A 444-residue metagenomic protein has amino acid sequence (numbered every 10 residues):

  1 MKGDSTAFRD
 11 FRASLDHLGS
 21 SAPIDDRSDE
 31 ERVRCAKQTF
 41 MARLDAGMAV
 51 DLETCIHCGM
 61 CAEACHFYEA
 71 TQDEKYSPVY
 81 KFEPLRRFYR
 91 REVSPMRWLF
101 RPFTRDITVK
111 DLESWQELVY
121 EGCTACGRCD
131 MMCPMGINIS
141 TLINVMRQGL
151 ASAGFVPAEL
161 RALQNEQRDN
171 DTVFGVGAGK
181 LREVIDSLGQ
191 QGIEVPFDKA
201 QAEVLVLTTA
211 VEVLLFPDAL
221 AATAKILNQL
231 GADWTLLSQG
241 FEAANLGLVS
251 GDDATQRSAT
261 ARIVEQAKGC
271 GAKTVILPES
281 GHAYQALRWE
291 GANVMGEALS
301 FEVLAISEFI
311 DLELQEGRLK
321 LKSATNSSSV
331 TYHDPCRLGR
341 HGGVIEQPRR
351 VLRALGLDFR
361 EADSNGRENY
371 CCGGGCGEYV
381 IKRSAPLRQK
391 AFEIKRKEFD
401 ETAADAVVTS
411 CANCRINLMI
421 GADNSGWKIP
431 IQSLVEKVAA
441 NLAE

Functional and structural regions predicted by a protein language model:
G3-H57, Y68-E69, K75-R87, E92-R101: N-terminal cysteine/histidine-rich coordination modules
R27-S28, A42-L52, F82, R86-N293: Iron-sulfur-cluster electron-transfer modules
C55-C61, C65, C123-C129, C133 (+3 more regions): Short cysteine clusters
E63-R91, M131-L150, G343, G377-A391 (+1 more regions): Iron-sulfur (Fe-S) cluster-binding segments and ferredoxin-like electron-carrier domains, especially [2Fe-2S]
G136, V211-F301, R337-G356, R360-E444: Cofactor-cradling patches in redox/metallo enzymes
R257-I263, F309-E316: Active-site glycine-rich loop that binds ribose-phosphate moieties when present
I306, L312-L352: C-terminal amphipathic alpha-helical segment
